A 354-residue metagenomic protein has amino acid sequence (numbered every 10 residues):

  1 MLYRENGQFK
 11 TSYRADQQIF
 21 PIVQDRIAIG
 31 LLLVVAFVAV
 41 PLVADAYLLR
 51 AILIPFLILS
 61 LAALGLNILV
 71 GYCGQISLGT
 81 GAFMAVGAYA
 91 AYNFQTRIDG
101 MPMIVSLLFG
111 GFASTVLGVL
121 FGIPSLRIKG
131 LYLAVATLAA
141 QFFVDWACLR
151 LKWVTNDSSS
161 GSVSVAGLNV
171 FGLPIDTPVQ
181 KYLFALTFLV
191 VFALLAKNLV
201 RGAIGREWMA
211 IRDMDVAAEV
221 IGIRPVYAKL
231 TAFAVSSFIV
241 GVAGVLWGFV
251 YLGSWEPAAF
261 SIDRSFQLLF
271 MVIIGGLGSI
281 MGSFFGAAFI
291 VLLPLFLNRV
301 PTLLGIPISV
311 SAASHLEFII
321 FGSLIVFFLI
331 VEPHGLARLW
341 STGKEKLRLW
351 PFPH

Functional and structural regions predicted by a protein language model:
M1-H354: Transmembrane alpha-helices and adjacent helix-loop boundaries
